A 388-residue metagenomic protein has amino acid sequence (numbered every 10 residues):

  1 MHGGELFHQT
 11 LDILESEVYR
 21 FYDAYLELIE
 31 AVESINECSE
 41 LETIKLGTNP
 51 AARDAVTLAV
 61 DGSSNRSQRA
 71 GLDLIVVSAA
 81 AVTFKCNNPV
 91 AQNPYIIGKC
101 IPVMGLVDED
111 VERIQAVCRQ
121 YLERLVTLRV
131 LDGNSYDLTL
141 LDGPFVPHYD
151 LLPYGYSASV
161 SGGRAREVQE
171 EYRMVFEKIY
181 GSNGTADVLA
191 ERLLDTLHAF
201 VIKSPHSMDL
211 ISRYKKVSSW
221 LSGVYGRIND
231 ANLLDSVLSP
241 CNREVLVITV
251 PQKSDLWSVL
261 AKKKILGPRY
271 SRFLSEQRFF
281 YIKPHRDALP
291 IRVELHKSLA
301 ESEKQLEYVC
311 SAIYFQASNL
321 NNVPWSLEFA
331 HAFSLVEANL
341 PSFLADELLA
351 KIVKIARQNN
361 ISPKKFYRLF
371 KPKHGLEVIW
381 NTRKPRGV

Functional and structural regions predicted by a protein language model:
M1-P50, A55, V117-Q120, R124-V388: Long, contiguous domain-sized segments
N49-A51, R69, A79-V82, E112-R113 (+1 more regions): Metabolite-binding pocket within alpha/beta catalytic cores that recognizes anionic/polar moieties
A55-N65: Two-metal-ion RNase H-like nuclease active-site motif
S64-L106: Acidic, metal-ligating active-site segments
C100-Q120: Acidic/glycine-enriched edge-of-secondary-structure segments
